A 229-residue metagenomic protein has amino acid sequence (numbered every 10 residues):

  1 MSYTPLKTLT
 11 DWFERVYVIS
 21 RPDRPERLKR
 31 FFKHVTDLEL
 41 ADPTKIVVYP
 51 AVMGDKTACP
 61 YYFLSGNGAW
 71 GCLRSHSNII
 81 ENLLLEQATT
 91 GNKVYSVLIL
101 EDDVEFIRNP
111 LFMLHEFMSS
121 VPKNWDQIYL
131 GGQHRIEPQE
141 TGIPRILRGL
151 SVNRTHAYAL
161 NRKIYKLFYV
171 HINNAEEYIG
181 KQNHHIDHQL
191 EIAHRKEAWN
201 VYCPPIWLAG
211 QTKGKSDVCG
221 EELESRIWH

Functional and structural regions predicted by a protein language model:
M1-L100, V104-H229: An acidic/histidine-cluster motif and surrounding catalytic segment that typifies divalent-metal-assisted enzyme active
